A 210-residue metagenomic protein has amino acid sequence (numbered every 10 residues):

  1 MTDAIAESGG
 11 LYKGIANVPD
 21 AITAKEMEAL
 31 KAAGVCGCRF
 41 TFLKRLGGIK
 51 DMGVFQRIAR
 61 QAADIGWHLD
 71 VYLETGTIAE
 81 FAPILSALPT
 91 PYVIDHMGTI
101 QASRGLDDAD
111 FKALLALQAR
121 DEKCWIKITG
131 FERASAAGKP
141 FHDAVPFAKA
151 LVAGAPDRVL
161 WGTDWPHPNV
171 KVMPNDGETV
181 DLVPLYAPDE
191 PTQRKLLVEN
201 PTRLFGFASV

Functional and structural regions predicted by a protein language model:
M1, F81-I84, V183: Hydrophobic packing residues within well-ordered alpha-helices of enzyme cores
M1-I65, H142: Mid-domain alpha/beta scaffold segments of enzyme catalytic cores
A6, A32, S86, A119 (+3 more regions): Solvent-exposed polar/charged
D20-A21, K44-I49, I100-S103, R133-A136 (+1 more regions): Short, small-residue-enriched loops and turns at beta-alpha junctions that line or gate enzyme active sites
A33-C36, F40-T41, T90, E122-W125 (+1 more regions): Active-site gating loops and adjacent loop-to-helix segments of metal-dependent hydrolytic enzymes
C36, D51-W161: Catalytic pocket-lining loop regions of alpha/beta-barrel enzymes, especially the amidohydrolase/enolase/GH5 lineages
A150, P156-R158, K171-V210: Mid-to-C-terminal alpha-helical segments outside catalytic/metal-binding sites
D164: Active-site glycine-centered loops adjacent to acidic/histidine catalytic or metal-binding residues that shape
